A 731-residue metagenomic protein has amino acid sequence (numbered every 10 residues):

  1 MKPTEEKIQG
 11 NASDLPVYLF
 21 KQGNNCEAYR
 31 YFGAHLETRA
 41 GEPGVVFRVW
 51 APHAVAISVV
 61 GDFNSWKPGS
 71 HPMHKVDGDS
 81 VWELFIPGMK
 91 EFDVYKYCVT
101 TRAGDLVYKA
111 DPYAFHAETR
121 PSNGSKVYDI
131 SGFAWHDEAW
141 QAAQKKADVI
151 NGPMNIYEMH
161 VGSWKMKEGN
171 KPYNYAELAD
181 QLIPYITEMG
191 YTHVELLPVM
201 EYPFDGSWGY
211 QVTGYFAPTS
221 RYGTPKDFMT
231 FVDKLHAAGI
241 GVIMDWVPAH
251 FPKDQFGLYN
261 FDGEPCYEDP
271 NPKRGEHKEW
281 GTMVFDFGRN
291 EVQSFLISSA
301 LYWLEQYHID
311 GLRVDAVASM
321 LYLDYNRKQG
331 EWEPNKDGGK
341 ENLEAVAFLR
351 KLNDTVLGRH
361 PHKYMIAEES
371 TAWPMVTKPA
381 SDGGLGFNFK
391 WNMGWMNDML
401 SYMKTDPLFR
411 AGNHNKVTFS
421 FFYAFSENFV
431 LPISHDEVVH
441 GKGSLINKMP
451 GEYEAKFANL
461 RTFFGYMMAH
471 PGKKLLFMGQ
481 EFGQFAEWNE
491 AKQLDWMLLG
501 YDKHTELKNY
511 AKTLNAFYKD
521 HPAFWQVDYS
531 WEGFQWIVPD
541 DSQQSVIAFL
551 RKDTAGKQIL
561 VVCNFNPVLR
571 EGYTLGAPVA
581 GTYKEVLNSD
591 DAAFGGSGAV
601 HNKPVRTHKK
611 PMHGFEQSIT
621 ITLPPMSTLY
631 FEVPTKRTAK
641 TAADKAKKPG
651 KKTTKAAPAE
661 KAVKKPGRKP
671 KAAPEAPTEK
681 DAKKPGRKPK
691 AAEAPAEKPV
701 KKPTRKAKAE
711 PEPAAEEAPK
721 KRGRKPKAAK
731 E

Functional and structural regions predicted by a protein language model:
M1-P153, A176-I186, E454-F457, Y466-L476 (+2 more regions): Carbohydrate-interacting/catalytic domains
A51-H53, D77, G88, H160-K165 (+9 more regions): Short, flexible loop/turn elements at secondary-structure junctions
H74, D205-G209, K253-N260, T377-K378 (+2 more regions): Short glycine-biased active-site loop of nucleotidyltransferases that positions the nucleotide triphosphate and helps
E118, E138-N151, H160-E341, V605: Substrate-binding/active-site clefts of carbohydrate-active enzymes
H308-D310, Y325-A491, L498, K519-D590 (+1 more regions): Conserved alpha/beta catalytic core and glycan-binding cleft of carbohydrate-active enzymes
T638-D644, K648-K671, D681-K690, P699-K706 (+1 more regions): Arg/Lys-rich, glycine/proline-spaced intrinsically disordered segments in nuclear chromatin/transcription regulators
